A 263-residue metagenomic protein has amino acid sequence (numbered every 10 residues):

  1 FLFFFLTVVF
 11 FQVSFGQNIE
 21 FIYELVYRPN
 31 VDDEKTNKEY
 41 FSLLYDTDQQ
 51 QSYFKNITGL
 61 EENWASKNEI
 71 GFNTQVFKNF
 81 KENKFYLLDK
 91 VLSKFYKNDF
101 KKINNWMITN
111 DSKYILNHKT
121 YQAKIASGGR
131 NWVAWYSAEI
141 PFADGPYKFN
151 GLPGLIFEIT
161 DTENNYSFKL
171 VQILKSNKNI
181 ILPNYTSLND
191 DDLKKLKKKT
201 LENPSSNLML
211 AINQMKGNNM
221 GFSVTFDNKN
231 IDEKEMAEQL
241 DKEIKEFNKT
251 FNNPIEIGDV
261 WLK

Functional and structural regions predicted by a protein language model:
F1-F21: Bacterial Sec-dependent N-terminal signal peptides
T7-V9, V13, A65, A123-A126 (+5 more regions): A sequence-composition feature that detects small, non-aromatic residues
Q12-I19, K78-F80, F142-P153: Short, surface-exposed loop and linker segments with low hydrophobicity and enrichment for Pro/Ser/Thr
F15-I115, K119, W132-V133, N164-K263: Extracellular or lumenal secretory-pathway regions
K113-I115, K119-L174: Glycine- and acidic-residue-rich phosphate-binding/metal-coordinating active-site segment common to enzymes that handle
